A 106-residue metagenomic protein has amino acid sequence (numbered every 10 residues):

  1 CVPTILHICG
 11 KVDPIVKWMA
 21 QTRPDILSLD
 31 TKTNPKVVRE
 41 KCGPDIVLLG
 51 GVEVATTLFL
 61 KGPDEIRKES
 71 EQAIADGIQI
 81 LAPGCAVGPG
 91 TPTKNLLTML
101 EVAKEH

Functional and structural regions predicted by a protein language model:
C1-H106: Active-site loop segments of alpha/beta catalytic cores
